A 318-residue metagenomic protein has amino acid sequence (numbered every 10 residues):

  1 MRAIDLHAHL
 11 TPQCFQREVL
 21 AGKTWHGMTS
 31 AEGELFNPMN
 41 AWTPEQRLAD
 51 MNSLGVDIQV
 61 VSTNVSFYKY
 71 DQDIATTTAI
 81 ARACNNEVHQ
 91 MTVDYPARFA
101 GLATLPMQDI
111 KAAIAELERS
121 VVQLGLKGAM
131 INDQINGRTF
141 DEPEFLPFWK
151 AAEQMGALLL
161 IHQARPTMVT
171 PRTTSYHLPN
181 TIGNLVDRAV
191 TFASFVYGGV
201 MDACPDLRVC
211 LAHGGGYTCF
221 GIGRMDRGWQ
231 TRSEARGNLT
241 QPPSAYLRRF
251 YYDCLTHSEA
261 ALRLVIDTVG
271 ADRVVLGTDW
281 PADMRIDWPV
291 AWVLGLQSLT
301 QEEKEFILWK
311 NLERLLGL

Functional and structural regions predicted by a protein language model:
M1-L6, T11-I58, N86-D94, A115-R119 (+5 more regions): Mid-to-C-terminal alpha-helical segments outside catalytic/metal-binding sites
I4-L6, Q59-V61, A100-A103, A129-I131 (+4 more regions): Hydrophobic faces of well-ordered beta-strands that scaffold small-molecule active sites in alpha/beta enzyme cores
T11-C14, F67-K69, Q108-D109, G137 (+4 more regions): Active-site environment of divalent metal-dependent phosphoester hydrolases
P12, L158-Q163, P205-R208: Short, proline-centered helix/strand-breaking motifs
P12-A41, D71, T78, T167-R188 (+1 more regions): Active-site gating loops and adjacent loop-to-helix segments of metal-dependent hydrolytic enzymes
D57-G199: Active-site gating/metal-coordination segments in enzymes
P96-G101, L126-K127, P205, S244-R248 (+1 more regions): Short, surface-exposed connector motifs at secondary-structure boundaries
V196-G199, A203-A245: Aromatic-lined glycan-binding groove of carbohydrate-active enzymes
